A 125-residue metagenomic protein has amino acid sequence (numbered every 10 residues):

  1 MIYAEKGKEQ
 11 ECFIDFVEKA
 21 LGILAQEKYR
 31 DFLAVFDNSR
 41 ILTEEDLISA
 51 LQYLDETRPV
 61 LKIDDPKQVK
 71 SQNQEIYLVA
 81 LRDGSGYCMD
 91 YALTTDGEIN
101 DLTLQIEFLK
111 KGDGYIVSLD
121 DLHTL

Functional and structural regions predicted by a protein language model:
M1-G22: Short, low-complexity N-terminal intrinsically disordered segments enriched in polar/charged residues
C12, D31, D46-S49: Exposed alpha-helical structural elements
A20, L24, R40, A80-R82: Central antiparallel beta-sheet cores of small beta-barrel/beta-sandwich binding domains
A25, E44, P59-I63: Residue-level signal for secondary-structure boundary elements
Q26-S39: Short, well-ordered alpha-helical segments enriched in acidic and aromatic residues
R40-R58: Short, charge-rich amphipathic alpha-helical segments embedded in non-transmembrane helical bundles/solenoids
L54-I99: Surface-exposed, charged secondary-structure patches
E98-L125: Short beta-strand edge/turn micro-motifs at domain boundaries
